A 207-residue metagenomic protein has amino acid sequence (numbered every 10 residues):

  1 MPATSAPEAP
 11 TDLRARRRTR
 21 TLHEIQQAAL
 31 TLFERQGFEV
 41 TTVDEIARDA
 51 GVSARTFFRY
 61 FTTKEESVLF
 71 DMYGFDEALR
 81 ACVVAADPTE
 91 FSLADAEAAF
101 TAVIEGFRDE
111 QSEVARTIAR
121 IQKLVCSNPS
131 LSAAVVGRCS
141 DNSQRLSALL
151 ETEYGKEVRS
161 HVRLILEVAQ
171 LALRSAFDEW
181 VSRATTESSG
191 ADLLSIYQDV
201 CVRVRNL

Functional and structural regions predicted by a protein language model:
M1-E8, A148, T152, D178-L207: C-terminal peripheral helix-coil segments that are non-catalytic and often amphipathic
M1-Q36, V40-V52, L69: Basic, helix-initiating cap at the start of DNA-binding domains
T21, F75, A96, F100 (+2 more regions): Hydrophobic/aromatic residues within well-ordered alpha-helical segments
I25, T63-V68, A78-L79: Short amphipathic alpha-helical segment with a characteristic S/N-K-E followed by hydrophobic residues
S53-F61: Short hydrophobic/aromatic patch on the recognition helix
E77-R120: Hydrophobic alpha-helical connector segments
P129-Y154, R163-E167: Amphipathic alpha-helical packing segments from all-alpha helical-bundle domains
V136-R138, V162-T186, R203-L207: Amphipathic C-terminal alpha-helical segment
